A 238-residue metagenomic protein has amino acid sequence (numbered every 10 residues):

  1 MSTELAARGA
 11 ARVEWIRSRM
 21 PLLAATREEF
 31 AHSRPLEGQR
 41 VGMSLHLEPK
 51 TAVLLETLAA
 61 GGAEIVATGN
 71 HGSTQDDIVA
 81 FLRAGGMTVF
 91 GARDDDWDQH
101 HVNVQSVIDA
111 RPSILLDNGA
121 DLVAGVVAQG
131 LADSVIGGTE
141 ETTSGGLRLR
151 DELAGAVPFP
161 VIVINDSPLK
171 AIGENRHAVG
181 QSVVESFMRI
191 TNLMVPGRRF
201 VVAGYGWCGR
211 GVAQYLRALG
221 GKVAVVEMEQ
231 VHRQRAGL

Functional and structural regions predicted by a protein language model:
M1-L36, G69-T74, V79-R198: Glycine/serine-rich phosphate-binding loop and adjoining beta1-alpha1 elements at the start of nucleotide-handling
M43, A52-F90, R235: Anionic-ligand anchoring segments at beta-strand to alpha-helix junctions in alpha/beta enzyme folds, i.e., glycine
M43-L45, D117-N118: Short His-Asn-centered micro-motif
L45-A63, E174, A178-L238: Glycine-rich phosphate/diphosphate-binding loop of Rossmann-like nucleotide-binding domains
